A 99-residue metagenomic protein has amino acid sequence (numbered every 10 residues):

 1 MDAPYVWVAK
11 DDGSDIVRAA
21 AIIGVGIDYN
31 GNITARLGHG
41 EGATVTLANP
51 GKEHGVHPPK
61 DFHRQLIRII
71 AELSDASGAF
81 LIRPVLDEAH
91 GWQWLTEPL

Functional and structural regions predicted by a protein language model:
M1-I16, A20-L99: Eukaryotic intrinsically disordered, low-complexity regulatory linkers and tails enriched in Ser/Thr/Pro
